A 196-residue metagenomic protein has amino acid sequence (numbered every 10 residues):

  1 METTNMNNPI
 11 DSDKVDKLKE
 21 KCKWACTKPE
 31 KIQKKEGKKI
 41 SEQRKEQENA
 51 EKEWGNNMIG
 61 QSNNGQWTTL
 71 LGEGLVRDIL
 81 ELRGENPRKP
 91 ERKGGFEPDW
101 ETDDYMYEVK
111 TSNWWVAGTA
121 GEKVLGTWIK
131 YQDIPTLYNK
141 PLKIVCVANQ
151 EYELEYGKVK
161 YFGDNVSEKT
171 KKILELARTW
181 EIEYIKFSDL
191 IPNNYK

Functional and structural regions predicted by a protein language model:
E2-K89: Acidic-basic catalytic patches of nuclease active cores, encompassing PD-(D/E)XK and other metal-cofactor nuclease
T68-G72, T119, K123-G126, N165 (+1 more regions): Soluble or luminal CAZymes and related metallo-dependent hydrolases
V76-G84, Y131-Y138, I173-A177: Hydrophobic, Leu/Ile/Phe/Ala-enriched alpha-helical segments that form helix-helix packing faces
P90-E91, D99: Core catalytic machinery and nucleic-acid-binding channels of phosphodiester-processing enzymes
F96: Beta-rich catalytic cores
W100-N113: Conserved catalytic cores of phosphodiester-cleaving nucleases, focusing on short active-site segments
T111-F162: Catalytic cores of nucleic-acid endonucleases
K143-K196: Domain-level recognition of nuclease-like catalytic cores that cleave nucleotide substrates
